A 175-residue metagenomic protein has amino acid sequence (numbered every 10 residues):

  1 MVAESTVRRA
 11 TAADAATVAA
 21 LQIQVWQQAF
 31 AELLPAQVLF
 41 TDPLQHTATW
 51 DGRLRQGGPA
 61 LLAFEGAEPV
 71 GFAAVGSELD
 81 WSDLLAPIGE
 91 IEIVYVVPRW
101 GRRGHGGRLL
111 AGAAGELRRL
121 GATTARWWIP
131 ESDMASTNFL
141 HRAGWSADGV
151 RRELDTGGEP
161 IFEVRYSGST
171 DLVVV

Functional and structural regions predicted by a protein language model:
M1-E4, V173-V175: Actinobacteria-biased recognition of intrinsically disordered, low-complexity terminal regions
S5, R9-A15, A20-R99, G107-G112 (+3 more regions): Acetyl-CoA-dependent GNAT
V96, P130-E131: Short amphipathic helical patch at the helix-1/turn junction of helix-turn-helix
G104: Conserved G/P- and acidic residue-centered "switch" motifs that form tight phosphate/ATP-binding loops in soluble
L110, D133-S136, D155-E159: Short glycine/proline-centered loop/turn elements that form peptide/ligand docking sites
L117-I129: Conserved GNAT acetyl-CoA-binding A-motif
R126-I129, H141-V164: Conserved catalytic-core motifs of GNAT/GCN5-like acyltransferases
S132, G144, R152, S169-T170 (+1 more regions): Acyl-donor (CoA/ACP) binding surface of acyl/acetyltransferases
